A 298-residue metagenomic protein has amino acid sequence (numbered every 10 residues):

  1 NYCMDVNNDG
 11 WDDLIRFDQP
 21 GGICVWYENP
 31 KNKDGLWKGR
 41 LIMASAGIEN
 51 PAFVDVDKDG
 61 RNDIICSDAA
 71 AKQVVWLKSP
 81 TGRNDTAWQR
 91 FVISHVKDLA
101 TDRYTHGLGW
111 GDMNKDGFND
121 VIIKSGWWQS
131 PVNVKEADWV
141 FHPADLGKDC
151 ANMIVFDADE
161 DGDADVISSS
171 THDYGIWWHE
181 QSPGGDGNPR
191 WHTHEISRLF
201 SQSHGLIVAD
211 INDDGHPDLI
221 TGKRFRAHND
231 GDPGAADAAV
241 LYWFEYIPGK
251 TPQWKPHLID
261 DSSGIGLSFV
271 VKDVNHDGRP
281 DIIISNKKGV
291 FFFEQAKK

Functional and structural regions predicted by a protein language model:
N1-K298: Beta-propeller-forming repeat regions
